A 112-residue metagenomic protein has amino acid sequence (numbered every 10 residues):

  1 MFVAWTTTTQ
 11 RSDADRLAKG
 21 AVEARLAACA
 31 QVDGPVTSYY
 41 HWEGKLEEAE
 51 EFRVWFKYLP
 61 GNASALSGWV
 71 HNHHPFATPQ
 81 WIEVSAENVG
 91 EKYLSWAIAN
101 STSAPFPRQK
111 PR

Functional and structural regions predicted by a protein language model:
M1-R112: Positively charged, small/polar-rich N-terminal and surface patches that mediate targeting and assembly and bind
